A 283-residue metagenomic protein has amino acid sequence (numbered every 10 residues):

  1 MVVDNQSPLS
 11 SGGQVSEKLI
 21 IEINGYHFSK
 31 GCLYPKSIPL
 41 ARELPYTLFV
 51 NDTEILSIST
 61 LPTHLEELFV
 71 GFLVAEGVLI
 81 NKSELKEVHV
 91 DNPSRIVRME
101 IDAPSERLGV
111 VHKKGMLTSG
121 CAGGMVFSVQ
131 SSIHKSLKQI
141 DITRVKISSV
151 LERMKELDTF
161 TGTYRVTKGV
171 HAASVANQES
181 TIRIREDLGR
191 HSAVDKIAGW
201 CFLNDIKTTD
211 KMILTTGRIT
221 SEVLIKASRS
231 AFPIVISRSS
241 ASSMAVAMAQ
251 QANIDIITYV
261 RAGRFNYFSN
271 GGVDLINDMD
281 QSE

Functional and structural regions predicted by a protein language model:
V2-Q178, I182-I184: Intrinsically disordered, low-complexity regions enriched in acidic/Ser/Thr/Pro/Gln residues
T63, G189-R190: A short acidic/small-residue loop/turn micro-motif
V166-G169, A176-T181, S269, D274-E283: Long, contiguous secondary-structure blocks with strong helical propensity
R190-N270, I276-S282: Feature captures the catalytic cores and cofactor-binding loops of soluble hydro-lyases/lyases that act on carboxylate
